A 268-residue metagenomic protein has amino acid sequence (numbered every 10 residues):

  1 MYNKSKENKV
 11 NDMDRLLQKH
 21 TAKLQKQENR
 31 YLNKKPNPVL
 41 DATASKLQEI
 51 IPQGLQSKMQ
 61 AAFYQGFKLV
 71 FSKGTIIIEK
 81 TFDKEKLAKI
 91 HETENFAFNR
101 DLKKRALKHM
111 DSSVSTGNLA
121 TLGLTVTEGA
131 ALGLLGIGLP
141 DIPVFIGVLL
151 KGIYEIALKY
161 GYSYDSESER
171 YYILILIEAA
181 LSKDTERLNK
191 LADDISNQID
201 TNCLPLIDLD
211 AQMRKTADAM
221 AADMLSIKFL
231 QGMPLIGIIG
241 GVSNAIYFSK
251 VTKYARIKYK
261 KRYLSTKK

Functional and structural regions predicted by a protein language model:
M1-T127, Y154-K268: Terminal, membrane-proximal amphipathic helices and intrinsically disordered targeting/regulatory segments
E128-P140, L235: Transmembrane alpha-helix interface/packing and boundary motifs in multi-pass membrane proteins, characterized by
L139-P143, S163: Short, surface-exposed loop/turn motifs that are enriched in glycine and acidic residues and include a nearby proline
P143, G147-L150: Conserved mixed alpha/beta catalytic, RNA-binding, or beta-rich assembly cores of soluble enzyme, regulatory
